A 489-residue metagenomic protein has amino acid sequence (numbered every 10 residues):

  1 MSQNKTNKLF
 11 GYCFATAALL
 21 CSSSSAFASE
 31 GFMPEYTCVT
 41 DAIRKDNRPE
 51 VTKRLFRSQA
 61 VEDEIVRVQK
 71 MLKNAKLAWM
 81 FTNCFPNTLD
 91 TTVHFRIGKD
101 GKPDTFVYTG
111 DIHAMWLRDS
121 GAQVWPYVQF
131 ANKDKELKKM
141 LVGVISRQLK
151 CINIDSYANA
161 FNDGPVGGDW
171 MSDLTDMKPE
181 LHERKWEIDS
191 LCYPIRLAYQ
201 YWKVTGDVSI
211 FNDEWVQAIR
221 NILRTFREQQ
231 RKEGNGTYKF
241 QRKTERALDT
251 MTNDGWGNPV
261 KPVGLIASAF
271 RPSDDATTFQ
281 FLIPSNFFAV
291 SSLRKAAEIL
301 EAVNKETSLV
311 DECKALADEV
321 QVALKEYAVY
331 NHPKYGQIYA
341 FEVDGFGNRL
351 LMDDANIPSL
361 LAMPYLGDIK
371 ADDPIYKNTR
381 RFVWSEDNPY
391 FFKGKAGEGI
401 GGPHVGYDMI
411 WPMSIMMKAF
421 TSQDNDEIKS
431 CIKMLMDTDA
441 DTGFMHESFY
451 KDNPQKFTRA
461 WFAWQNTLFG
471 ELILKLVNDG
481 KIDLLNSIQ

Functional and structural regions predicted by a protein language model:
S2-C13: Bacterial N-terminal signal peptides that target proteins for export
G11-S22: Bacterial N-terminal signal peptides
S29-R118, G143: Low-complexity, Ser/Thr/Pro/Gly-enriched N-terminal "stalk/linker" regions
A60-K73, A122-K135, Y193-V208, F287-E306 (+3 more regions): Well-ordered alpha-helical scaffold segments within catalytic/enzyme domains
M80, K135-C151, V208-R227, A296 (+4 more regions): Extended, well-ordered alpha-helical scaffold segments
H113-L141, I145-L248, F462-V477: Aromatic-rich carbohydrate-recognition surfaces in CAZymes
L117, N153-Y157, F161-G164, W170 (+4 more regions): Extended ligand-binding clefts on enzyme/binding-domain cores
D173-P179, R184-E187, L350-K370, D408-Q489: C-terminal capping/lid segments that line or modulate ligand- or cofactor-binding pockets
